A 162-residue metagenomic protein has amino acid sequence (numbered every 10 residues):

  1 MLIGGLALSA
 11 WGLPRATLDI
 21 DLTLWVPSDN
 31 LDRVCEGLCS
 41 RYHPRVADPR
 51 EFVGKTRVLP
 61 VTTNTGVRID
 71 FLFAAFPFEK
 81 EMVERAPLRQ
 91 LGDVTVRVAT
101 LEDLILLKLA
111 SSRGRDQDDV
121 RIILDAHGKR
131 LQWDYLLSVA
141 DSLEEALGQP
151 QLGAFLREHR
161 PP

Functional and structural regions predicted by a protein language model:
M1-P162: Compositionally biased terminal segments of proteins
